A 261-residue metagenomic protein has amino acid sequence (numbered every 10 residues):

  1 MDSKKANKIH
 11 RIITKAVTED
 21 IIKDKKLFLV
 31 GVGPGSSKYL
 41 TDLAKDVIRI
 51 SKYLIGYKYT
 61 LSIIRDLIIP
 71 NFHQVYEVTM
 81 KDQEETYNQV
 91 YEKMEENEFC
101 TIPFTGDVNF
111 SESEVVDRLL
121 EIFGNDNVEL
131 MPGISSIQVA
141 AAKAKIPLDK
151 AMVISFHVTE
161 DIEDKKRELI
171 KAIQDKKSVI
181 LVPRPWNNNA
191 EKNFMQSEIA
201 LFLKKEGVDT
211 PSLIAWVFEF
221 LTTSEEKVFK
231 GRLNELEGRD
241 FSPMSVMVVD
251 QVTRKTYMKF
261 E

Functional and structural regions predicted by a protein language model:
M1-M131, V139, L236-E237, M244-V248: Class I S-adenosyl-L-methionine
K5-I9, K166, Q196: Short amphipathic alpha-helical segments that mediate assembly, nucleic-acid/protein binding, or membrane association
H10-L29, E98-C100, I173-E261: A contiguous loop/helix-start segment that scaffolds small-molecule binding in enzyme catalytic cores
S36, D42, G106, F110-K177 (+3 more regions): Class I SAM-dependent methyltransferase SAM-binding "motif I" and its flanking Rossmann-like core
K58, T79-K81, P132-I134, S155-H157 (+1 more regions): Residues at the C-termini of beta-strands that transition into short coil/loop
E92, K143-A144, F202-E206: A generic secondary-structure signal
